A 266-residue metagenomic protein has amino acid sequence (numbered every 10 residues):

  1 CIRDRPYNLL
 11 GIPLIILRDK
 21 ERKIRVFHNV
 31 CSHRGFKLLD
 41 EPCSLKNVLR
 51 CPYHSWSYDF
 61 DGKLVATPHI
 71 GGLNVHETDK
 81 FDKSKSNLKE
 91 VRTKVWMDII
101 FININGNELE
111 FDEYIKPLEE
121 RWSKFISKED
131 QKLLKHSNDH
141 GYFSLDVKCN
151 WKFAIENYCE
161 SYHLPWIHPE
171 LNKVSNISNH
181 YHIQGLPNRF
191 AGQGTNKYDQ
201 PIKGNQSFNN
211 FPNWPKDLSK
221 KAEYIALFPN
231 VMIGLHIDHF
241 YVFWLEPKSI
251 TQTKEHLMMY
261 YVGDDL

Functional and structural regions predicted by a protein language model:
C1-I2: Short, small-residue-biased leader/transition segments that mark boundaries at the very start of proteins
R5-G106, D112-E120: Rieske [2Fe-2S] iron-sulfur-binding domain
K94, I99-L266: C-terminal catalytic domain of Rieske-type non-heme iron oxygenases
